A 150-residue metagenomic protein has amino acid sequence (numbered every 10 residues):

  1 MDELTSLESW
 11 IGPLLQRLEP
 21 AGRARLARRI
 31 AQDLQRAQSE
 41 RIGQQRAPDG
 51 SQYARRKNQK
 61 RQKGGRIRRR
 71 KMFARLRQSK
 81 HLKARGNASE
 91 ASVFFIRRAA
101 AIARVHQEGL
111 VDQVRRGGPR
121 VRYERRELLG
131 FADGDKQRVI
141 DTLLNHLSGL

Functional and structural regions predicted by a protein language model:
M1-L150: Short, Lys/Arg-rich flexible segments
